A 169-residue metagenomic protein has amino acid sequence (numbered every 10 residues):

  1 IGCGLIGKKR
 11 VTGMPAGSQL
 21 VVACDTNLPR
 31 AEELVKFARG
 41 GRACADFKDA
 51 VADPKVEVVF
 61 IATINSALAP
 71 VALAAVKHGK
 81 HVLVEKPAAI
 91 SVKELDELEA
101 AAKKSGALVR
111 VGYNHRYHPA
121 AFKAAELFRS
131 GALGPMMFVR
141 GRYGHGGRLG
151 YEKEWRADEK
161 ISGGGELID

Functional and structural regions predicted by a protein language model:
I1-A38: N-terminal Rossmann-like dinucleotide-binding module
I6, H115-D169: Predominantly a Rossmann-like dinucleotide-binding segment in NAD(P)-dependent oxidoreductases
G7, A31, L68, L95 (+2 more regions): A general structural signal for well-ordered alpha-helical segments in protein cores
S18-V22, E57-V59, G164-G165: Short active-site oxyanion
A38-A101: Beta-loop-alpha module in the N-terminal Rossmann-like domain of NAD(P)-dependent dehydrogenases, especially those
I61, V84-E85, V109-V111, R140: Hydrophobic residues in well-ordered beta-strands that form the structural core
E97-N114, G134-V139: Rossmann-fold dehydrogenase core element
